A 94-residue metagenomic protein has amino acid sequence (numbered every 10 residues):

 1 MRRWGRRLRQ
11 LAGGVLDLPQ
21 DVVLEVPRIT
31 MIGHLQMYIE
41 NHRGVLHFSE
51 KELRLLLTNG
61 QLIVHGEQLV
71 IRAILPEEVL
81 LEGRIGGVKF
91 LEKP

Functional and structural regions predicted by a protein language model:
R2-P94: N-terminal intrinsically disordered, cationic/polar leader segments that include organellar targeting peptides
